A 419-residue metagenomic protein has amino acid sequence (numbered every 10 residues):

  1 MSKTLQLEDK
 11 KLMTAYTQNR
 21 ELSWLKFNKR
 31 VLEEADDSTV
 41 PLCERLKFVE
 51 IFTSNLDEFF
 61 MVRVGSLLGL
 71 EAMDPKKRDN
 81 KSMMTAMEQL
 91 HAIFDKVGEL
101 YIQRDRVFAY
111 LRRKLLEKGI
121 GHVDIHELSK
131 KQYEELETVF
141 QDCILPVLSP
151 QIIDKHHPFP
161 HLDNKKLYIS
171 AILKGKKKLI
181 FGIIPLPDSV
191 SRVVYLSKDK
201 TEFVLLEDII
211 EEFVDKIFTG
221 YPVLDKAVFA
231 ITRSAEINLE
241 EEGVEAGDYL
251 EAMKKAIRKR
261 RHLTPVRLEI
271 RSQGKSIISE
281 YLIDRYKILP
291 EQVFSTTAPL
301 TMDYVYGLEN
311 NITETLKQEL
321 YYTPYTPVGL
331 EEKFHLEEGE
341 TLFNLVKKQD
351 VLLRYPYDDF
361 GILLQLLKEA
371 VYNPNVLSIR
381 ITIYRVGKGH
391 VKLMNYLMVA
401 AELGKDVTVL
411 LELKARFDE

Functional and structural regions predicted by a protein language model:
M1-E419: N-terminal localization/anchoring segments of enzymes in phospholipid and broader phosphate metabolism
